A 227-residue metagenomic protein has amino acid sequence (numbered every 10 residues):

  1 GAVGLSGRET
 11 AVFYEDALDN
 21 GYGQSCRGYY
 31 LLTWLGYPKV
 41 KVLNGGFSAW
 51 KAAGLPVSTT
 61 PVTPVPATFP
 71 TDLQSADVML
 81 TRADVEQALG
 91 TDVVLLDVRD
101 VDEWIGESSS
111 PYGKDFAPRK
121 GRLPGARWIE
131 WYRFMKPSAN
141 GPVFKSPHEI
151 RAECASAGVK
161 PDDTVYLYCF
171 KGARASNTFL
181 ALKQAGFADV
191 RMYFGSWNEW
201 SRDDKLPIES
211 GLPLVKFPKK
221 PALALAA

Functional and structural regions predicted by a protein language model:
G1-A88, E107-S108, G121, R174-S196: Thiolate-centered catalytic microenvironments shared by cysteine-dependent enzyme domains
G1-R8, D16, N20-G21, E86-P161 (+3 more regions): Positively charged, proline/Ser/Thr-rich regional signature most characteristic of the Rhodanese/CDC25-like
A11, V93, V165-L167: Generic beta-sheet signal
K39-K41, V94, G125-R127, D189-R191 (+1 more regions): Conserved beta-strand segments of alpha/beta enzyme cores
G46-A49, S75-M79, I129-M135, Y166 (+2 more regions): Low-complexity, flexible helical/coil segments
L55-T59, V143, P207-I208: Short, surface-exposed amphipathic charged segments that create phosphate/polyanion-binding patches used for binding
T60-D102, I129-E130, L214-A227: Histidine- and aromatic-rich ligand-binding microenvironments
A152, A157, D162-P213: C-terminal soluble interaction/assembly domains
